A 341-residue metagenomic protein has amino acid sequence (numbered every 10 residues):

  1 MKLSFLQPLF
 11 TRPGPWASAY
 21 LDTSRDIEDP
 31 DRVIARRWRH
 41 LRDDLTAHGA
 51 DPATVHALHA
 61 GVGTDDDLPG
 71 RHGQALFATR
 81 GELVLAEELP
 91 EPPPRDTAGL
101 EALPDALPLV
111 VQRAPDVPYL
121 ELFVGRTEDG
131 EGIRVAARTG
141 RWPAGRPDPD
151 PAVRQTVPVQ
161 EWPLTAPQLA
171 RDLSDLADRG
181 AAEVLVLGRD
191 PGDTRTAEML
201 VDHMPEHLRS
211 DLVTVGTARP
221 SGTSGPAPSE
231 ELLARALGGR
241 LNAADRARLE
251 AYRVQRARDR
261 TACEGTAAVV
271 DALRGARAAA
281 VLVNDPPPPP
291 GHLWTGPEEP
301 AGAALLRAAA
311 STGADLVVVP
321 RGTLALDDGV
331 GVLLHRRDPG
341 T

Functional and structural regions predicted by a protein language model:
M1-T341: Terminal alpha-helical anchor/extension segments at protein ends
